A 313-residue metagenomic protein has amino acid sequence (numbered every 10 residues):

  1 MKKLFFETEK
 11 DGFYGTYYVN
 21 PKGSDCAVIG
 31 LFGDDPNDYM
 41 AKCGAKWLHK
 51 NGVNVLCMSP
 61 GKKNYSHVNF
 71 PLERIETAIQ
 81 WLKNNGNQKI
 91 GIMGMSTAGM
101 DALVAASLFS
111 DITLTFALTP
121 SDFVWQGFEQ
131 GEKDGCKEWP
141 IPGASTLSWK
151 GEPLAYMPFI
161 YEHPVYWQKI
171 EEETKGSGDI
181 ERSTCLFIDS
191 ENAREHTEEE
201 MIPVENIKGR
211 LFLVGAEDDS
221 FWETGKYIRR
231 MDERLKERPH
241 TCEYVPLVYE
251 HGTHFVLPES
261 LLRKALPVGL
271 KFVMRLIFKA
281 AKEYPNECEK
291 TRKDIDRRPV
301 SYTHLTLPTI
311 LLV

Functional and structural regions predicted by a protein language model:
M1-G23: N-terminal cap/lid segment of alpha/beta-hydrolase-fold proteins
D25-G33: Short beta-strand element of the alpha/beta-hydrolase
M40-L56: Short amphipathic alpha-helix adjacent to the substrate-entry channel of hydrolases
S59-G91: Catalytic nucleophile-loop/oxyanion-hole region of alpha/beta-hydrolase and closely related hydrolase-like folds
N84-K150: Primarily recognizes the serine-hydrolase "nucleophile elbow" in alpha/beta-hydrolase and SGNH/GDSL folds
Y161-G252: Serine-hydrolase catalytic core
G252-A265, K282-C288: Catalytic histidine-centered segment of alpha/beta-hydrolase-like enzymes
T303-T309: Conserved small/polar residues in nucleotide/adenosyl-binding loops
